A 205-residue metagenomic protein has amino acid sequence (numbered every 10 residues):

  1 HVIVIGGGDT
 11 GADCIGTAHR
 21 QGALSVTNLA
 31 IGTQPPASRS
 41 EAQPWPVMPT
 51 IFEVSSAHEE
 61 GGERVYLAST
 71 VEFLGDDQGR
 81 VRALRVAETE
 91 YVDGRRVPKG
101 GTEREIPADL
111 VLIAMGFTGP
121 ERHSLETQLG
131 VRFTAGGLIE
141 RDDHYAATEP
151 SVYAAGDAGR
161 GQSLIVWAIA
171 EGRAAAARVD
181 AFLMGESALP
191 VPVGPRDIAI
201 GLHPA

Functional and structural regions predicted by a protein language model:
H1, V92-Q162: FAD-site-proximal beta/loop scaffold in flavoenzymes
H1-G8: Beta1/beta-strand and adjacent pyrophosphate-binding region of the FAD-binding site in flavoprotein oxidoreductases
T10-C14, Q34-S38, E72-L74, Y91-G94 (+2 more regions): Flexible loop/turn segments at secondary-structure boundaries
G11, I15-E72, S187-H203: Rossmann-like dinucleotide-binding cores of NAD(P)H-dependent redox enzymes
G11-G16, Q21, A155-E186: A conserved FAD-binding loop/helix module that cradles the flavin
Q21, L29, D76, A87 (+4 more regions): Change "in soluble alpha/beta enzymes" to "in soluble alpha/beta proteins
S56-E63, L67-D109: A structured beta-alpha segment of the ubiquitous adenosine-cofactor-binding alpha/beta core
